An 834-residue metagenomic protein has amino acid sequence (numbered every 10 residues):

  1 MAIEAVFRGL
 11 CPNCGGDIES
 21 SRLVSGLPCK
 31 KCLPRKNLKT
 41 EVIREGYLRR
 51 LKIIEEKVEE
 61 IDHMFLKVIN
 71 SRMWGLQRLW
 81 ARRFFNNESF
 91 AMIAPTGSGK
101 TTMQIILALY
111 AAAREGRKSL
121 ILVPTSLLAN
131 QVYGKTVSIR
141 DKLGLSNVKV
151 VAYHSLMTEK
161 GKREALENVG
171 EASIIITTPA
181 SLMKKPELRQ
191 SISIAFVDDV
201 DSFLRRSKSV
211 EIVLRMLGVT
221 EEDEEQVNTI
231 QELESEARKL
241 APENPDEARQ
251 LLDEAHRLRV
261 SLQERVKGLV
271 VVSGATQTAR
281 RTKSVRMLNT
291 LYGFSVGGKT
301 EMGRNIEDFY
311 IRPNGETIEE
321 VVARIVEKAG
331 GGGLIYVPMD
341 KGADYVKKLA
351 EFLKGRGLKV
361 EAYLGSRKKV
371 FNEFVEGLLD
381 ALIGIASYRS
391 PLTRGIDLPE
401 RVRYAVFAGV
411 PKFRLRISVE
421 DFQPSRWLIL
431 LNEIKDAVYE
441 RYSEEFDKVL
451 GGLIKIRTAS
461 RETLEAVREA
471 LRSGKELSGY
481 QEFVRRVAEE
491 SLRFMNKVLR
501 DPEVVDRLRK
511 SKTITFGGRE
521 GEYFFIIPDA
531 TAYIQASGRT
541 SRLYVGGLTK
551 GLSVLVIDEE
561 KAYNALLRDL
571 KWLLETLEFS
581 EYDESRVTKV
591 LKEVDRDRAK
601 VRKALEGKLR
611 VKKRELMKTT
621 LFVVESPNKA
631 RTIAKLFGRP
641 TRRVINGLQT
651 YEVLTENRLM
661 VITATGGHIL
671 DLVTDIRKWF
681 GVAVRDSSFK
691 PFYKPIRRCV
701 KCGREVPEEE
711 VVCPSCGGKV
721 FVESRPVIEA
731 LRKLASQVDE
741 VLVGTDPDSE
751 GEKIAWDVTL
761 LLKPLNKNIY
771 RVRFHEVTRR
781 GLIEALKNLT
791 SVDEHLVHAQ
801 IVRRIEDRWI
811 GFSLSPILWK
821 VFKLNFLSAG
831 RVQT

Functional and structural regions predicted by a protein language model:
M1-R78, N86-S89, L204-R206, Y582 (+1 more regions): Helicase-associated low-complexity/disordered flanking segments
N87-L107: Walker A/P-loop
R117-V132, I325-A350, F622, T632: Conserved strand-helix element at the start of the C-terminal RecA-like helicase core
L156-I175, G365-I385, R389, P399: Conserved motor-coupling elements within RecA-like helicase/translocase cores
Q190-S193, D201-E301, R642: Post-DEXD/H (motif II) to motif III coupling segment of the RecA-like Helicase ATP-binding lobe
V266-V271, I417-K571: Conserved segment of the helicase C-terminal RecA-like domain
K267-L269, A275-R324, D583-K592, G647-T650 (+1 more regions): Interdomain hinge/linker at the junction between the two RecA-like core domains of SF2 helicases
K612-R804: Intrinsically disordered, low-complexity regulatory segments
